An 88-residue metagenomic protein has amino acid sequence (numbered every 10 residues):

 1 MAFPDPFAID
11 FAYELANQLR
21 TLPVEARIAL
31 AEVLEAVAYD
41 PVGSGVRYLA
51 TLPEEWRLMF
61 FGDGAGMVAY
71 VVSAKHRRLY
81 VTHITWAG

Functional and structural regions predicted by a protein language model:
M1-P6, N17, I28, E32 (+1 more regions): Enriched for short, Lys/Arg-rich terminal
R27, V42, L49, V81-T82: Short linear functional motifs in flexible/disordered or boundary regions
E35-G62: A short, surface-exposed loop/turn module that caps and links secondary-structure elements
